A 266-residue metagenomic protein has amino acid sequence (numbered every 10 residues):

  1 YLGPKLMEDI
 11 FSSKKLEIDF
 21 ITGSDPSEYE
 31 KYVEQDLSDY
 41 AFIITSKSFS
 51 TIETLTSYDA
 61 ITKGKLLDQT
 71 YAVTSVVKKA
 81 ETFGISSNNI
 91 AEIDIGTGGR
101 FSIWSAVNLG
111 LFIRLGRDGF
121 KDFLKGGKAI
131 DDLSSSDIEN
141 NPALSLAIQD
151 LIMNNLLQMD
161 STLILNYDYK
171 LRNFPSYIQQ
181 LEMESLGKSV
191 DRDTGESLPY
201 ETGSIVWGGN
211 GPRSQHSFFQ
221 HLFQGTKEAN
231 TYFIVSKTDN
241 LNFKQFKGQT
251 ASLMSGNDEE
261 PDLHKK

Functional and structural regions predicted by a protein language model:
Y1-E17, I21-K266: A SIS-like phosphosugar-recognition module
